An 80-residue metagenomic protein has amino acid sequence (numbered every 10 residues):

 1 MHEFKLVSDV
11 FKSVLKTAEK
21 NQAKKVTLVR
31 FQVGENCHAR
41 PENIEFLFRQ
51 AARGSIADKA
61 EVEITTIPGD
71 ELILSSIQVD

Functional and structural regions predicted by a protein language model:
M1-D80: Charge-rich, low-complexity N-terminal segments
